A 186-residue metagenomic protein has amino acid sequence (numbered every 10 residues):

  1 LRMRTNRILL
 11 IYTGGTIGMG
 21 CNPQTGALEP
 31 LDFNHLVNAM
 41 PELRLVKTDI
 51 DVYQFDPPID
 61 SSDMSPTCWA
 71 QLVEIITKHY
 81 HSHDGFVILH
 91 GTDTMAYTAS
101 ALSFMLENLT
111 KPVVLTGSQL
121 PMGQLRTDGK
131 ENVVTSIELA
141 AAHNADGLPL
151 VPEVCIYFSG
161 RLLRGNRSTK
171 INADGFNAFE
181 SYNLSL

Functional and structural regions predicted by a protein language model:
M3-L186: Active-site histidine-anchored catalytic micro-motif
